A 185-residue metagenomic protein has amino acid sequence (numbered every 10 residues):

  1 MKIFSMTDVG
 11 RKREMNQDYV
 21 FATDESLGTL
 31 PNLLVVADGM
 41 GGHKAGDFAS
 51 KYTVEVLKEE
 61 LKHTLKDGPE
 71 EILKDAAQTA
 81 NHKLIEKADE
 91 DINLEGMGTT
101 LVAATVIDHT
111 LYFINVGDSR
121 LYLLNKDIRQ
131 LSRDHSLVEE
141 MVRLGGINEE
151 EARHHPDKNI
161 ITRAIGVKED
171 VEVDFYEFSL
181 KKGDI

Functional and structural regions predicted by a protein language model:
M1-I185: PP2C/PPM-type serine/threonine phosphatase catalytic domain
